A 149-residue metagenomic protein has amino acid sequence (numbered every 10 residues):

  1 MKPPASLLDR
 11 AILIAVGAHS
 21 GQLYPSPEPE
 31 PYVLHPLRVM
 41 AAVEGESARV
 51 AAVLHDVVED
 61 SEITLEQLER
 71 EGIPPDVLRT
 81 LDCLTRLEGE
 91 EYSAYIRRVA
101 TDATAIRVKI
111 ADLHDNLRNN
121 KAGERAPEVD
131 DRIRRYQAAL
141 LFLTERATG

Functional and structural regions predicted by a protein language model:
M1-G149: Active-site helical microenvironments for divalent-metal-assisted chemistry
